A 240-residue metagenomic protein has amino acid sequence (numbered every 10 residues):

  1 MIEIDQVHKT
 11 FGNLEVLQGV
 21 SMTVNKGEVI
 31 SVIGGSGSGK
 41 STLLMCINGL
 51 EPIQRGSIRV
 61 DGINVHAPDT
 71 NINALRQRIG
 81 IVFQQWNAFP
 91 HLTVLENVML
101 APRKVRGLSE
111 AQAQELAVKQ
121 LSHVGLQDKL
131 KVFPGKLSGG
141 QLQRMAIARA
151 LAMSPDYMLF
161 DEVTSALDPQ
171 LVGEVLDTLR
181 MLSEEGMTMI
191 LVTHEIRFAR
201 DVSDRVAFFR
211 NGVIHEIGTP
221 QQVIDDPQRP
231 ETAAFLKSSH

Functional and structural regions predicted by a protein language model:
M1-P220: ABC family nucleotide-binding domain
F209-N211, H215-I217, Q221-H240: C-terminal boundary and immediately downstream tail of ABC-type ATPase nucleotide-binding domains
